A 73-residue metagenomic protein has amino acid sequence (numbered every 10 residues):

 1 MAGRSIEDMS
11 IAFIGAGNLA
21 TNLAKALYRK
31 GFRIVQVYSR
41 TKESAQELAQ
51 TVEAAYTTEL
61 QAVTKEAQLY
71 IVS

Functional and structural regions predicted by a protein language model:
A2-T58, T64: NAD(P)+-binding Rossmann beta1-loop-alpha1 motif at the extreme N-terminus of oxidoreductases
V63-T64, Q68-S73: Glycine/small-residue-rich loop that forms an oxyanion/phosphate-binding "nest" at active or ligand-binding sites
